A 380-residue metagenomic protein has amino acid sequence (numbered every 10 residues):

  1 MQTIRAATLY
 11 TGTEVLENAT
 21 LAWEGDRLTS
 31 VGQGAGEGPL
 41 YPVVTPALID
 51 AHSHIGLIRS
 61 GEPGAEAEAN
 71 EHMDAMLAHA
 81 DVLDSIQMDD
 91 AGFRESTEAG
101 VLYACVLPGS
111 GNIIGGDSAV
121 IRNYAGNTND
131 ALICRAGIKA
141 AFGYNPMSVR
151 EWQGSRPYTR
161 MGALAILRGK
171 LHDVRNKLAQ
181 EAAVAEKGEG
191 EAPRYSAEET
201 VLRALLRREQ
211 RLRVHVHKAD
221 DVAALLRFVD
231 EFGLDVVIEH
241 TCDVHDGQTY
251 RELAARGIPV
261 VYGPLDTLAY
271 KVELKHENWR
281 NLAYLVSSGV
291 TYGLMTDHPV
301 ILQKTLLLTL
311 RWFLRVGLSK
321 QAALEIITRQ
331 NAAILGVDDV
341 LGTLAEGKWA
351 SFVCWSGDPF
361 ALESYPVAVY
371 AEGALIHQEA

Functional and structural regions predicted by a protein language model:
M1-A35, P42-V44: N-terminal metal-binding scaffold of metallo-dependent hydrolase/deaminase domains
Q2-I4, Q33-L83: Replace "His-x-His-based motif
I4-T11, A333, A345-A380: C-terminal cap of metal-dependent C-N hydrolases
A7, L21, D26, Y41 (+10 more regions): Divalent metal-coordination and catalytic microenvironments
R59-I86, N127, A141-V149, E191-Y195 (+2 more regions): Active-site gating loops and adjacent loop-to-helix segments of metal-dependent hydrolytic enzymes
S60-G61, A67-M73, L77, A254 (+2 more regions): His/Asp/Glu-enriched, well-ordered alpha-helical/loop segment that forms or immediately abuts the divalent-metal
V82, L178-N278, A333-L335, S356 (+3 more regions): Active-site core of metal-dependent hydrolases
A99-A223, R227-D235: Polyanionic/metal-chelating signatures
